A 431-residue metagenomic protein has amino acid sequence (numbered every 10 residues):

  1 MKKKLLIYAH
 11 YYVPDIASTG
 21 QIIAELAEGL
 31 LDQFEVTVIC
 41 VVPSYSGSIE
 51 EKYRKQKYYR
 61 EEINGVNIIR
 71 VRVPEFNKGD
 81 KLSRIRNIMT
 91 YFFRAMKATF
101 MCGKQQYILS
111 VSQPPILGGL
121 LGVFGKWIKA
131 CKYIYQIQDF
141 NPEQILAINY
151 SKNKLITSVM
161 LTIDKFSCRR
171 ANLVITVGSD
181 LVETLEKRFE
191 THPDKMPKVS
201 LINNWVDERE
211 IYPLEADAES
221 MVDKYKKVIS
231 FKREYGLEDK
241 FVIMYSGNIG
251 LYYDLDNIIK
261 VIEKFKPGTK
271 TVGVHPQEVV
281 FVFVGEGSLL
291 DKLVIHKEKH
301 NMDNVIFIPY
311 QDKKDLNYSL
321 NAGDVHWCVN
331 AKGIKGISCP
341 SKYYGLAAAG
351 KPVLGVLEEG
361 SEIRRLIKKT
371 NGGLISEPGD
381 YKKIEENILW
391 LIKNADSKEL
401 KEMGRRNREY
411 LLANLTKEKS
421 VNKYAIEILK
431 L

Functional and structural regions predicted by a protein language model:
M1-N64, F265, T269, E418: N-terminal subdomain of nucleotide-sugar transferases
V42, D180, I202-W205: Carbohydrate-associated surface elements
M96, L117, F124-I128, K154-T176: Membrane-proximal helix-turn-helix segments that form the acceptor-binding/catalytic region of lipid-linked
L237-Y253, I259-I262: Conserved donor-binding/catalytic core segment of Leloir-type glycosyltransferases
Y253, D312-S319, H326-A347, P352-R365: Nucleotide-sugar-dependent
H275-E278, V284-G285, L290-D315: Nucleotide-activated donor-binding/catalytic signature segment of Leloir-type glycosyltransferases, i.e., the conserved
E358-W390: Change "using UDP/GDP/dTDP sugars" to "using nucleotide sugars
E399-N414: A short, well-ordered alpha-helix in the C-terminal region of glycosyltransferases
